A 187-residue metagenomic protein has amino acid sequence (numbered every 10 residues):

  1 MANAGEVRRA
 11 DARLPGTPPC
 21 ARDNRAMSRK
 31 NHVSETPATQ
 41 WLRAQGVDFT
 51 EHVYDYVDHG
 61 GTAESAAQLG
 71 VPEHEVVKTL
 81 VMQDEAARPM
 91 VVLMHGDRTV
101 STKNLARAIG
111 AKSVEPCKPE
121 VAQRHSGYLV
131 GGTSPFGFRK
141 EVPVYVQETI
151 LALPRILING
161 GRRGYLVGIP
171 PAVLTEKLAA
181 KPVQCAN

Functional and structural regions predicted by a protein language model:
E6-V7, P18: Secreted/extracellular small peptides and ectodomain modules produced from precursors
R9, R13-P15: Intrinsically disordered, low-complexity segments enriched in serine/proline and basic residues
P19-N187: Extended, low-hydrophobicity, polar/charged segments
